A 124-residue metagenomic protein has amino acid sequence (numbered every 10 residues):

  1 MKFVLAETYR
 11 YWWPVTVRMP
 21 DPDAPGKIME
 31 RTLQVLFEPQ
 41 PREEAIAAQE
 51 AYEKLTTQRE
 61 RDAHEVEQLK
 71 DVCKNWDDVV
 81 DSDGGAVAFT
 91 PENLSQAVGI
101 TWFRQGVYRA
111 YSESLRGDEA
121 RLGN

Functional and structural regions predicted by a protein language model:
M1-L55, R121-N124: Short, charged/polar N-terminal "headpieces" of proteins
F37-P39, W76, F103: Bulky hydrophobic/aromatic packing residues
A51-L55, K74-V79, I100, E113 (+1 more regions): A structural signal for alpha-helix termini and helix-coil/disorder junctions
E65-V87: Mid-chain, well-packed structural core segment of small domains
S82-N124: C-terminal charged interaction modules
